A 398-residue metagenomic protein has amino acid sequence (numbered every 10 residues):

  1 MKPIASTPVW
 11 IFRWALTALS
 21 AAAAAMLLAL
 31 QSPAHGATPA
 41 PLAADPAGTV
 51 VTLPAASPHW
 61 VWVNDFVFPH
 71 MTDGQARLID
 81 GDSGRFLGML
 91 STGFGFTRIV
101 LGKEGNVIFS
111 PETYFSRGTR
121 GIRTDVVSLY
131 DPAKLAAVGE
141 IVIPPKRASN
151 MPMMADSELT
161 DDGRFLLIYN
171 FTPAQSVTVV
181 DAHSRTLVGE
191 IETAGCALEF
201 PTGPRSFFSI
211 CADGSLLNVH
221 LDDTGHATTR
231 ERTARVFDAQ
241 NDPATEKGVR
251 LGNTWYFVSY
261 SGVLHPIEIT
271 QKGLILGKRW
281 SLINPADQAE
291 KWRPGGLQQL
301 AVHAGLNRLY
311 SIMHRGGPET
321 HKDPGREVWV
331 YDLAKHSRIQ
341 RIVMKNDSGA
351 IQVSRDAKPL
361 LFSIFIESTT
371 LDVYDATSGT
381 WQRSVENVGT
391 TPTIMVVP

Functional and structural regions predicted by a protein language model:
M1-F12: N-terminal secretory signal peptides that target proteins for export/translocation
T7, A15-A18, E199: Compositionally biased, intrinsically disordered low-complexity regions
R13-A29: Bacterial N-terminal signal peptides
Q31-P33: C-terminal region of N-terminal signal peptides and the immediate post-cleavage residues of exported proteins
H35-P398: Predominantly soluble domains enriched in secretory-pathway, periplasmic, or organellar proteins
